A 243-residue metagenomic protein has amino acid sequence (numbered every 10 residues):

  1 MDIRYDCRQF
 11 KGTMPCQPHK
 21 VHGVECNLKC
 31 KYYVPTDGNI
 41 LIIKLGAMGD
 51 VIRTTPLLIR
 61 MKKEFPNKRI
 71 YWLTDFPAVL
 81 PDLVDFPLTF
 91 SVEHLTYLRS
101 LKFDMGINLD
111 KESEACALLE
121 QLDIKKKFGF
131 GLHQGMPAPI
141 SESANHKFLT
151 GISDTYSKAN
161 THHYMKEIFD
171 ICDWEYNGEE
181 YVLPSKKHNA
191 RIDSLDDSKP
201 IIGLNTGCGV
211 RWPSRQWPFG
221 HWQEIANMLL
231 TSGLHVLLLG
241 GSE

Functional and structural regions predicted by a protein language model:
M1-E243: Catalytic machinery of carbohydrate-active enzymes, primarily nucleotide-sugar-dependent glycosyltransferases
